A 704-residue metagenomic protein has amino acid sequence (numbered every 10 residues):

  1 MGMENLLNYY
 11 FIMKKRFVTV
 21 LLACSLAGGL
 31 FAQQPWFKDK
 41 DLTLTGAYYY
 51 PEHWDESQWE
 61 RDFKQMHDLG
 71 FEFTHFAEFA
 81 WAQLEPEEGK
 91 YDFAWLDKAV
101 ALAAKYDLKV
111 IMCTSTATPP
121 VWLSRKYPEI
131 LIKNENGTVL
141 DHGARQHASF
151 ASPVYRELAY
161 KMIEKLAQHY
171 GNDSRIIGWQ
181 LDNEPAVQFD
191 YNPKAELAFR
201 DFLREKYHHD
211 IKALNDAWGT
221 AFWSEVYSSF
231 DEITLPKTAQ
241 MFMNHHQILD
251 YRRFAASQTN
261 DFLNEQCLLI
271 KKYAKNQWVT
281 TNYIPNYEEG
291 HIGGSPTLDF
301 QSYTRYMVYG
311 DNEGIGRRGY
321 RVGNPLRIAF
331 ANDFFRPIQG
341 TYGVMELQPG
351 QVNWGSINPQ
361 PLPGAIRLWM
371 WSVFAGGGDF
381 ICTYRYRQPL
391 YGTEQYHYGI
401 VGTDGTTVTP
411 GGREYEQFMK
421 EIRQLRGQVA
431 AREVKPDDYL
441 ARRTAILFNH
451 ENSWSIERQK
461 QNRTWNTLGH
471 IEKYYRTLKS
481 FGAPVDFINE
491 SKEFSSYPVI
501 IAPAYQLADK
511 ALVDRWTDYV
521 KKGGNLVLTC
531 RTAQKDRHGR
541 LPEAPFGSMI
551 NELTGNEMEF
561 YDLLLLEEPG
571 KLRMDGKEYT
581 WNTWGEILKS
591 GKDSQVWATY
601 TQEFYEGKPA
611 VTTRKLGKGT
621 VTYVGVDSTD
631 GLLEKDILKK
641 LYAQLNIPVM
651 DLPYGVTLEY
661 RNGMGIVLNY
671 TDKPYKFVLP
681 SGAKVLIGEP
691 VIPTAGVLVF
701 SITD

Functional and structural regions predicted by a protein language model:
T19-G29: Bacterial N-terminal signal peptides
A32-F73, P86, A101-K105, K109 (+1 more regions): N-terminal carbohydrate-binding accessory modules
L44-D55, A77-A94, D141-Y160, D182-F189 (+6 more regions): The substrate-binding groove and active-site-proximal loops of carbohydrate-active enzymes, especially glycoside
A47, M66, T74, A103 (+8 more regions): Conserved, mostly hydrophobic/aromatic
H53-D68, A159-K165, Y283-G293, L362-M370: Short, acidic/polar
E60-L140, E164-A167, E265-Y273, Q506-L507: Aromatic-lined substrate-binding rim segments of carbohydrate-active enzymes
N136-F330: Polysaccharide-binding and catalytic clefts of secreted carbohydrate-active enzymes
F230-I233, Y306-M307, I315-D704: Carbohydrate-binding surfaces of carbohydrate-active enzymes
